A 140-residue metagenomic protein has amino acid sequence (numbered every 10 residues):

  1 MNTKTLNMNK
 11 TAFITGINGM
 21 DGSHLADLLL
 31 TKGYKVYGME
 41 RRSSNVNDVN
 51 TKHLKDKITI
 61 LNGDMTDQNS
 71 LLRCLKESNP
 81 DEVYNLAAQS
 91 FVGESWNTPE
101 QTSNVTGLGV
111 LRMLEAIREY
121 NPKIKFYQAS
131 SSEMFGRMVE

Functional and structural regions predicted by a protein language model:
M1-E140: N-terminal Rossmann-like NAD(P)+-binding domain of SDR-like oxidoreductases, especially those catalyzing
